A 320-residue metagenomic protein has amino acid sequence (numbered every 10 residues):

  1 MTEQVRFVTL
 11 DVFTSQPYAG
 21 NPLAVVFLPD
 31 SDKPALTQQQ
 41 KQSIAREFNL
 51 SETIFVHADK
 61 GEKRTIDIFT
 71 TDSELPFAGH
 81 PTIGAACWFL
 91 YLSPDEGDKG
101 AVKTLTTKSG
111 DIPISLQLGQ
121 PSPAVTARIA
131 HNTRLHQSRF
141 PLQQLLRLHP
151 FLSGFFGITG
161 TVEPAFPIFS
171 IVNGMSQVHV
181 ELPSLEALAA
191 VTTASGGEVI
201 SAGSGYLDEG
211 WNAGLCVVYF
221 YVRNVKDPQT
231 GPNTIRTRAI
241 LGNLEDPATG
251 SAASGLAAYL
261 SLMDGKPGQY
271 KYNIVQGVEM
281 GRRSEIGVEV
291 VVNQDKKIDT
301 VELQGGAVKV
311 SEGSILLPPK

Functional and structural regions predicted by a protein language model:
T2-F77, I83-K320: Active-site proximal loop and beta-alpha junction motif in alpha/beta enzyme cores
